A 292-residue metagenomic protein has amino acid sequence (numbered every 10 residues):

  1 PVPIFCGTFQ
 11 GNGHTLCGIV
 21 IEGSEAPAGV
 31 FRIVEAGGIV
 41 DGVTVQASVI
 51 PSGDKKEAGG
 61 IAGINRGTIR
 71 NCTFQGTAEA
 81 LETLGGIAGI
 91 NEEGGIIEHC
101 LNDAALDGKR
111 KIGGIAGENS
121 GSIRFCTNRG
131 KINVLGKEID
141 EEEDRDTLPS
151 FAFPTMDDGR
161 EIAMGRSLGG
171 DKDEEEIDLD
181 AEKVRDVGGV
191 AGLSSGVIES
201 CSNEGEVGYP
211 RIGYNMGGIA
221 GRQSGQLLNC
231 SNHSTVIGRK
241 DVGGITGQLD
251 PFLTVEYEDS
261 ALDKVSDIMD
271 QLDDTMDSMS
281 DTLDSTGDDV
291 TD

Functional and structural regions predicted by a protein language model:
P1-D292: Surface-exposed repetitive/solenoidal architectures
